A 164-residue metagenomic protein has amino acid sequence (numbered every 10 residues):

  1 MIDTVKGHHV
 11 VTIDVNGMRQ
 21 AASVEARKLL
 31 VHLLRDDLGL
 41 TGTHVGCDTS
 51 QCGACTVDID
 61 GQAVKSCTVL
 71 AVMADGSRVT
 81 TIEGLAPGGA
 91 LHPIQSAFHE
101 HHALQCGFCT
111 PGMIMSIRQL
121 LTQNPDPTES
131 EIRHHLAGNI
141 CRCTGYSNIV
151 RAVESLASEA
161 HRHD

Functional and structural regions predicted by a protein language model:
M1-D164: Signature of N-terminal electron-transfer/Fe-S-associated modules in redox systems
